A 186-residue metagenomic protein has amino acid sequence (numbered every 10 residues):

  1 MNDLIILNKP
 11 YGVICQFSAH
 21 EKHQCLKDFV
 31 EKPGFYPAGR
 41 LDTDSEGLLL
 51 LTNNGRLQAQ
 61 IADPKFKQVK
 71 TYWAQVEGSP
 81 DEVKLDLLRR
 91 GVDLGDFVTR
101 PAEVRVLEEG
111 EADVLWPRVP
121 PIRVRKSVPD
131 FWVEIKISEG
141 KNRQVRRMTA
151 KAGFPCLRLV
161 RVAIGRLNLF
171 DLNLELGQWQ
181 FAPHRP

Functional and structural regions predicted by a protein language model:
M1-P186: RNA pseudouridine synthases
